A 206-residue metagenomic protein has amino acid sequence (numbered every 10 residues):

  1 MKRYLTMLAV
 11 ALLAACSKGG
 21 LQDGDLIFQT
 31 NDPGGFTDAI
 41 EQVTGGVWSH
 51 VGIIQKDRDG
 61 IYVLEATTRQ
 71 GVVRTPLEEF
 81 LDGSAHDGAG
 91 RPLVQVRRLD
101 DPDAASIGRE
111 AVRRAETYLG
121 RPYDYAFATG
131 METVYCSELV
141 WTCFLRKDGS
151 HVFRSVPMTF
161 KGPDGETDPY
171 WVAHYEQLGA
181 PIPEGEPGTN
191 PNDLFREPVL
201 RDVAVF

Functional and structural regions predicted by a protein language model:
M1-R3: Positively charged n-region of N-terminal signal peptides that target proteins for export
T6-A14: Bacterial N-terminal signal peptides
C16-F206: Cysteine-nucleophile amide-bond enzymes
